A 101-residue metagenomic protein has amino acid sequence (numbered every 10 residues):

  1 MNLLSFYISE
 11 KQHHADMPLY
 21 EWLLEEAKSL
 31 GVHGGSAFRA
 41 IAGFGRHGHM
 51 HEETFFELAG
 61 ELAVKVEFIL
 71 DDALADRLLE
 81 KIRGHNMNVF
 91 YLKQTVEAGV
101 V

Functional and structural regions predicted by a protein language model:
M1-V101: Positively charged, small/polar-rich N-terminal and surface patches that mediate targeting and assembly and bind
